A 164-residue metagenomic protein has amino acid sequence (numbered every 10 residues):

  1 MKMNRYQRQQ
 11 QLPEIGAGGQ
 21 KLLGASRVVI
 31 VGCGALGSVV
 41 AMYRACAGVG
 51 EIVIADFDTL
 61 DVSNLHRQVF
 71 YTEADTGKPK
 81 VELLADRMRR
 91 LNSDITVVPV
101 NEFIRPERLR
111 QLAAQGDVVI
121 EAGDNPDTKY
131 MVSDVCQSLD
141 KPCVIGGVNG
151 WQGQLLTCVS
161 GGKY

Functional and structural regions predicted by a protein language model:
M1-V29, V62: N-terminal charged helix/coil linker that caps or initiates catalytic domains
V31-G32, A55: Conserved N-terminal Rossmann-fold NAD(P)-binding element of oxidoreductases
L36: Hydrophobic/small residue at the entry helix of a nucleotide-binding pocket
R44: Aromatic pocket-lining residues of Rossmann-like dinucleotide-binding sites
V49-N92: Glycine-rich phosphate-binding loop and adjoining beta1-alpha1-beta2 segment of Rossmann-like nucleotide-binding folds
T96-R105, R110-Y164: E1/E1-like adenylate-forming module used to activate ubiquitin-like modifiers and sulfur-carrier proteins
